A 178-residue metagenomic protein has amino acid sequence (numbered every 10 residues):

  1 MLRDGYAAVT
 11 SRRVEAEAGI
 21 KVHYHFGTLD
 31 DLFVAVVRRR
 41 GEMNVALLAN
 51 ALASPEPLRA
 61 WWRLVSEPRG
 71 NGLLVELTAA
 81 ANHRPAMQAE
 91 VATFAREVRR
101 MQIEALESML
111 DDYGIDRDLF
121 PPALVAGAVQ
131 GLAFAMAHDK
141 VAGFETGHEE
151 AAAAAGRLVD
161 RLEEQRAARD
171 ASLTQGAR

Functional and structural regions predicted by a protein language model:
L2-A35: Helix-turn-helix
S11, V75-T78: Interfacial helix-capping/hinge residues at the ends of transmembrane alpha-helices
V14, V36-R40, N44, Q102: Generic hydrophobic, amphipathic alpha-helix propensity
A16, T78-M87: Helix-loop segments that flank and shape redox-cofactor active sites
G27-D31, A53, N82, A86 (+1 more regions): Residues in soluble alpha-helical coiled-coils and helical-bundle/repeat scaffolds
A35, E42-G72, P122-V129: Hydrophobic alpha-helical connector segments
V45, V65-V75, P85-Y113, T146-G156: Amphipathic alpha-helical packing segments from all-alpha helical-bundle domains
Q88-A92, D111-R178: Hydrophobic/aromatic-rich alpha-helical bundle segments in the mid-to-C-terminal region
